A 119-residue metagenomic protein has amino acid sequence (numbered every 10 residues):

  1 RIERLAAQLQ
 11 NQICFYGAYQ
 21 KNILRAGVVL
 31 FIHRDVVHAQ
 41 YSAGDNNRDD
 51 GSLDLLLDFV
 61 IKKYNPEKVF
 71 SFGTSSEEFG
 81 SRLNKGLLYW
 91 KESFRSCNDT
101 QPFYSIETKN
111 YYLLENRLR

Functional and structural regions predicted by a protein language model:
R1, Y41, F59, F94 (+1 more regions): Solvent-exposed, flexible loop/coil residues
R1-R48, Y64: A conserved beta-strand-loop-helix scaffold within acyl/acetyltransferase catalytic domains
R4, L55-F59, G86: Alpha-helical elements of Rossmann-like donor-binding domains used by nucleotide-donor carbohydrate transfer enzymes
V37, D54, S105-I106: Residue-level detector of alpha-helical recognition elements and their boundaries
A43-D50, S76-S81: Short, contiguous acidic/charged loop-to-helix segments that flank catalytic cores in large enzymes
R48-K62: Conserved acetyl-CoA-binding loop-helix of GNAT-fold acetyltransferases
E67-R119: Active-site/acyl-donor-binding loops of N-acyltransferases
